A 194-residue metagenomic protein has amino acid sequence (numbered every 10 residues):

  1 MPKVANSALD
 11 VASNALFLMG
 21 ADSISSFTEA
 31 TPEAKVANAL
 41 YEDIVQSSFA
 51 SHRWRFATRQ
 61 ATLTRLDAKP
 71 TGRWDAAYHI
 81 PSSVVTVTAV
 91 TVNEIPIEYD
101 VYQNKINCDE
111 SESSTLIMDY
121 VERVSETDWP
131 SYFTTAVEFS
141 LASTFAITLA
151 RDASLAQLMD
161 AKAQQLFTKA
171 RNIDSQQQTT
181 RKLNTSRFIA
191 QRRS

Functional and structural regions predicted by a protein language model:
M1-A39, R192: Short, extreme N-terminal leader segments that mark the start of a protein/domain
P2-A5, V11, V92-S194: Internal mixed-charge
L16-I24, V45, F49, R53 (+3 more regions): Hydrophobic/aromatic-lined pockets within catalytic cores
A30-S48, L155-R171: Short secondary-structure subsegments characteristic of cysteine-rich extracellular domains
K35-K105, W129-F145, L149: Divalent metal-cofactor coordination and adjacent catalytic microenvironments
